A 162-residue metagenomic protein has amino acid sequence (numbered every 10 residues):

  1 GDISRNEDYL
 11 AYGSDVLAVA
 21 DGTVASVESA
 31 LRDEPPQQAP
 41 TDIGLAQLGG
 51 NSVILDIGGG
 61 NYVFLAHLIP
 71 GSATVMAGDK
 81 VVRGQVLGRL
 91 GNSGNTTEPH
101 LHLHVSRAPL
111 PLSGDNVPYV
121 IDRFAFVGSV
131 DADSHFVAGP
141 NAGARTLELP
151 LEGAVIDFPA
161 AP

Functional and structural regions predicted by a protein language model:
L10-Y12, G49, A73-T74: Short, small/polar residue-rich loop motifs at catalytic or cofactor-binding pockets
L17, N61-G84: Short histidine-centered loop motifs in beta-beta connectors
G22-V24, G78-L90: A structural signal for short beta-strand/turn segments enriched in small hydrophobics and glycine
T23-I69: Zn2+-dependent peptidoglycan hydrolase active-site motif and core
A30-R32, L87-N95: Short, charged beta-turn/beta-strand-edge "cap" motif at the junction between a beta-strand and an adjacent loop
I43-Q47, T74, D79, H104-P162: Acidic, glycine-rich catalytic/binding loops that coordinate metals and/or anionic ligands
L68-I69, E98-A108: Histidine-centered catalytic micro-motifs
T74-M76, N92-P99: Short glycine/proline-centered loop/turn elements that form peptide/ligand docking sites
